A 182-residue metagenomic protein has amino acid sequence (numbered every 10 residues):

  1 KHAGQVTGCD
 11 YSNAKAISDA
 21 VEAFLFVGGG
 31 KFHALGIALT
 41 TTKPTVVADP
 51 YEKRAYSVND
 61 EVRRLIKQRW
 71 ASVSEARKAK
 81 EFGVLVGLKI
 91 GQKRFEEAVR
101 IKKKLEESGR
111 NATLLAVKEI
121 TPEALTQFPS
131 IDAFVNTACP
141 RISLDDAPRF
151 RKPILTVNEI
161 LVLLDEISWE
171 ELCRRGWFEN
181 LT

Functional and structural regions predicted by a protein language model:
K1-D19, G28-G29, Q68: Active-site glycine-rich loop that binds ribose-phosphate moieties when present
K1-G8, R110-I120: Short beta->alpha junction loops
A20-V21, A79, I131-D132, R151-K152: Short, well-ordered alpha-helix to beta-strand connector turns
G28-F32, P50, E119-I120, A138-I142 (+1 more regions): Short, polar loop motifs at secondary-structure junctions
F32-A112, E119-Q127: Redox- and metal-dependent alpha/beta enzyme cores, enriched for Fe-S-associated oxidoreductases and cofactor-handling
Y51-A55, R63, P140-T182: Peripheral docking tails and interdomain loops at the edges of cofactor- or intermediate-handling domains
E123-I131, V135-N136, I142: BRCT (BRCA1 C-terminal) domain core and associated BRCT-interaction motifs
